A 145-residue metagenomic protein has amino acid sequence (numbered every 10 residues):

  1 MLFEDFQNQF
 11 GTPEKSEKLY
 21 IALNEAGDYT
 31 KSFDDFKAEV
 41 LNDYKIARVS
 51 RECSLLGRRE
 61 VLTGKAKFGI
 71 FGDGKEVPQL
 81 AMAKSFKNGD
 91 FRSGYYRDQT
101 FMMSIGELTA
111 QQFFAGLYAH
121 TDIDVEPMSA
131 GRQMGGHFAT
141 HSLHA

Functional and structural regions predicted by a protein language model:
M1-F68: Cofactor-/ligand-binding subdomain signature composed of acidic, glycine-rich, tryptophan-containing flexible loops
E52-A145: Cofactor-binding active-site loop characterized by glycine-rich and histidine/acidic residues
